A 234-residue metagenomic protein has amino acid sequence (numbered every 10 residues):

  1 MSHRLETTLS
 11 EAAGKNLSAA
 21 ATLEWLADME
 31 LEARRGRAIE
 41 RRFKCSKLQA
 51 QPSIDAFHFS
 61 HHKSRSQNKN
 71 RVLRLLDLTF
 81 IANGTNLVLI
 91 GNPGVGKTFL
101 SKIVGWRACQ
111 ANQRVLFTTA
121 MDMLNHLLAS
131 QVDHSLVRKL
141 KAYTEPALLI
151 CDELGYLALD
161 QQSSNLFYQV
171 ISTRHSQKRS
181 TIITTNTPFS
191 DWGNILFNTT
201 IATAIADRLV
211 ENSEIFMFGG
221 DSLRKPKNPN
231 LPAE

Functional and structural regions predicted by a protein language model:
S2-A50: Interdomain "pre-motor" coupling segment immediately N-terminal to P-loop NTPase/helicase cores
P52-L76: N-terminal pre-Walker A segment at the start of P-loop NTPase domains
L76-G84: Phosphate-binding P-loop
L89-G91: Hydrophobic anchor at the beta1->P-loop junction of P-loop NTPases
K97: Conserved lysine of the Walker
L100, V104: Hydrophobic positions on the alpha1 helix immediately C-terminal to the Walker A/P-loop
G105-T118: Post-Walker A helix-loop "phosphate-sensing" segment adjacent to the P-loop in P-loop NTPases
D122-L148, L154-E234: Replace "adjacent to P-loop NTPase cores in ATP/GTP-dependent enzymes" with "adjacent to NTP-binding cores
